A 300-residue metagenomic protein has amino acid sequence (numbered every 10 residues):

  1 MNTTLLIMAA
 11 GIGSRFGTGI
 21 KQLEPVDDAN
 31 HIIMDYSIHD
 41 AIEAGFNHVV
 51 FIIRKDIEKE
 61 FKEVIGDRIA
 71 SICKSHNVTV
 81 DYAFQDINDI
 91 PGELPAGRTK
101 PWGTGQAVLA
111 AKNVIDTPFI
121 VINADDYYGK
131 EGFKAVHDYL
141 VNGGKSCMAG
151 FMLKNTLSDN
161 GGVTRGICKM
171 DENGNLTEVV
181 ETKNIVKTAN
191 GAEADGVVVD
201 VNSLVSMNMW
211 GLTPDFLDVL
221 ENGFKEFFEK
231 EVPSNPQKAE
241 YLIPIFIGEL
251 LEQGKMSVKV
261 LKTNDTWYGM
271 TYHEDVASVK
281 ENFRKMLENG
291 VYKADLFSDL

Functional and structural regions predicted by a protein language model:
M1-I20, E24, H31: N-terminal nucleotide-binding beta1-loop-alpha1 segment
M1-I7, H31-V121, Y128: Conserved N-terminal catalytic core of the sugar/cofactor nucleotidyltransferase
G13, Y127-G129: A short, conserved beta-strand element in the Rossmann-like catalytic core that flanks the donor/metal-binding loop
F61-I65, V136, L220, V279: Hydrophobic packing residues within well-ordered alpha-helices of enzyme cores
G129-W210, P214: Conserved core of the sugar-phosphate nucleotidyltransferase
E221-M256: A C-terminal functional module that forms or caps the active site or interfaces directly with catalytic machinery
V276-L300: Long, low-complexity C-terminal extensions of enzymes
